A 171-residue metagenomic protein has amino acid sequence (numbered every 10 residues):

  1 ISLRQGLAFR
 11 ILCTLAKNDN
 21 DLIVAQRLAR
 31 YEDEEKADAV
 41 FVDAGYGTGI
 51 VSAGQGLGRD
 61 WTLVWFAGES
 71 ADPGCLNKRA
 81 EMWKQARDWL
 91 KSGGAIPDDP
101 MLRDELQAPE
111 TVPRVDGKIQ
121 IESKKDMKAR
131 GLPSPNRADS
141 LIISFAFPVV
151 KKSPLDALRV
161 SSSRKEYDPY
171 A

Functional and structural regions predicted by a protein language model:
I1-G6: Gly/Thr-rich phosphate-binding beta-strand-loop-beta motif of the actin/hexokinase/Hsp70
L7-I119, V160-A171: Mg2+-dependent endonuclease catalytic cores in nucleic-acid-processing enzymes, primarily RNase H-like
D98-L158, S163: Charge-patterned, long linear interaction tracts outside catalytic cores
